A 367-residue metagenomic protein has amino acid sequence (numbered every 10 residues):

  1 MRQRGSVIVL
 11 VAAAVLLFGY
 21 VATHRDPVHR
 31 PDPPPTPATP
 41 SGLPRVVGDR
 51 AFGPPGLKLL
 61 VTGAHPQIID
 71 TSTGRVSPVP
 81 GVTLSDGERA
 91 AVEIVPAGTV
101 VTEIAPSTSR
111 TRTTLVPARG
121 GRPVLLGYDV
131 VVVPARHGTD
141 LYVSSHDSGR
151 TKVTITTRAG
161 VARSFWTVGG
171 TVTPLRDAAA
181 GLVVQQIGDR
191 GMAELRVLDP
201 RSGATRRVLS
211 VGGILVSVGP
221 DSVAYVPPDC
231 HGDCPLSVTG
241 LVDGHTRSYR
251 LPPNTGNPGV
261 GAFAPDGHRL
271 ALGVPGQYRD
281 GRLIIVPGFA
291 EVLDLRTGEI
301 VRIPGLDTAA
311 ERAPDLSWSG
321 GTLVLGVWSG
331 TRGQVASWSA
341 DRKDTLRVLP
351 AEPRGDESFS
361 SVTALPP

Functional and structural regions predicted by a protein language model:
M1-A13: N-terminal export and membrane-targeting signals
V21-R45, G63-D86, I104-Y128, H146-G169 (+4 more regions): Surface-exposed loop/turn elements that mediate protein-protein interactions on large endomembrane-trafficking
P44-A51, T83-A97, G127-T139, T167-A180 (+4 more regions): Repeated scaffold domains used in trafficking and secretory/extracellular systems, primarily beta-propellers
P54-G63: A short beta-strand micro-motif
L59, T99-V101, D140-Y142, G181-V183 (+3 more regions): Hydrophobic beta-strand positions that form the internal "hydrophobic ladder" of WD40/Gbeta-like beta-propeller blades
H137-G138, V143-V153, A179-A193, V216-P220: A sequence/structural signal of beta-propeller blade repeats
G256-V292, L306-G320, V324-W328: Loop/turn-rich, solvent-exposed surfaces of beta-rich toroidal or solenoidal domains
